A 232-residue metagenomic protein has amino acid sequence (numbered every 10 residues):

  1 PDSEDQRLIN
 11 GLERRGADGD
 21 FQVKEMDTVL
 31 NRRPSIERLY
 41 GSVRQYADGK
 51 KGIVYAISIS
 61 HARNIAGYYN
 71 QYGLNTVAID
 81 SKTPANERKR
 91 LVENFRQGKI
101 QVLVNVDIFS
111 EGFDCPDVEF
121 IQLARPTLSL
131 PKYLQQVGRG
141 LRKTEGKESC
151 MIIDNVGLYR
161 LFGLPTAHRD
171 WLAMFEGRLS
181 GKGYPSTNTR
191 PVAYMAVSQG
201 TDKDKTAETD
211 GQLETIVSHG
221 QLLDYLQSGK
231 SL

Functional and structural regions predicted by a protein language model:
P1-S58, D170, E176-G177: Conserved interdomain linker/interface between the two RecA-like ATPase lobes of SF2 helicase motors
S3-L8, I59-S60, T83-A85, F109-E111 (+3 more regions): Conserved nucleotide-binding/hydrolysis micro-motifs of P-loop NTPases
E25-D27, N31, S35-R38, R44 (+1 more regions): Long, largely alpha-helical accessory region at the distal end of helicase-like NTP-driven motors
I53, H61-E111: Conserved helicase ATPase core of P-loop NTP-dependent helicases/translocases
Y68, L91-N94, D117, K132-R139 (+1 more regions): Alpha-helical scaffold elements adjacent to nucleotide-binding pockets in ATP/GTP-utilizing enzyme cores
Y72-N75, P116-F120, G146-M151: Short glycine-/polar-rich loops that comprise or flank the Walker A/P-loop and associated switch/sensor motifs
L103-I121, V137-R142: SF2 helicase motor core recognition
P126-Q135, R139-D170: Conserved segment of the helicase C-terminal RecA-like domain
